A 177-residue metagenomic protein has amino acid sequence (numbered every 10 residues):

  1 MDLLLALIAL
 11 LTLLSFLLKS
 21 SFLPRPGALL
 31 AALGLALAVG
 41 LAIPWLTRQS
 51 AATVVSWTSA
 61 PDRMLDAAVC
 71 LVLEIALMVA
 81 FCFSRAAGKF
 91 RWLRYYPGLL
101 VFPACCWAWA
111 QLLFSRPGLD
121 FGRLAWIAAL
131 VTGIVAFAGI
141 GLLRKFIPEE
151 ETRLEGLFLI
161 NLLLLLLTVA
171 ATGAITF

Functional and structural regions predicted by a protein language model:
M1-I8, L29-L33, A60-I75, F121-I134: Alpha-helical transmembrane segments of polytopic membrane proteins
L3-L23: N-terminal signal-anchor/start-transfer transmembrane helix
L18-A31, F83-L93, L143-T152: Membrane-interface helix-boundary motifs at transmembrane edges
A28-A52: A generic, lipid-embedded transmembrane alpha helix
A42-T47, C105-L113, L163-F177: Hydrophobic alpha-helical transmembrane segments in multi-pass integral membrane proteins
Q49-A86: Alpha-helical transmembrane-segment detector that highlights a single hydrophobic TM helix and its immediate
L77-A138: Membrane-proximal helix-loop-helix units in multi-pass membrane proteins
G122-I127, G139-F177: C-terminal transmembrane helix-loop-helix hairpin of multi-pass membrane proteins
